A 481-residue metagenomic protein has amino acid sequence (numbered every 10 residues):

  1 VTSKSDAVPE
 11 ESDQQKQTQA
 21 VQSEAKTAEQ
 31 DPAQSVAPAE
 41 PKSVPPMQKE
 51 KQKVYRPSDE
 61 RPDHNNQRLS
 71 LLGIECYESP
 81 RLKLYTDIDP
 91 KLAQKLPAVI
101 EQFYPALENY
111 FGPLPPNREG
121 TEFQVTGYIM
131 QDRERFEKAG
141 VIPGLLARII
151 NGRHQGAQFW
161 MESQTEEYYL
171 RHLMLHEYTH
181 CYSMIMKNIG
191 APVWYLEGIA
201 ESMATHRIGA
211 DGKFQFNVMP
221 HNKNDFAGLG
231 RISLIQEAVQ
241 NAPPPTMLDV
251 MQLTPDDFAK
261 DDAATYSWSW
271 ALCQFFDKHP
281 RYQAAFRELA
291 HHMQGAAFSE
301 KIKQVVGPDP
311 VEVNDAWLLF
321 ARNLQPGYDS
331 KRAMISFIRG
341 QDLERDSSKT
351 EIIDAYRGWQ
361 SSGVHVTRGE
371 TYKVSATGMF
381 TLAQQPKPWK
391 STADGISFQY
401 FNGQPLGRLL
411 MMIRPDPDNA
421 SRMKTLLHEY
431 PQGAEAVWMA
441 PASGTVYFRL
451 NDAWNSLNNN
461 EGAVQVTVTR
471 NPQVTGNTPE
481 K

Functional and structural regions predicted by a protein language model:
V1-D63, P472-K481: Compositionally biased, proline/threonine/alanine/serine-rich low-complexity intrinsically disordered stretches
P32, K260-A263, H292-G369, T377 (+1 more regions): Beta/coil-rich, acidic/histidine-enriched accessory regions frequently appended to metallopeptidases
P45-P46, E50-P62, L69-P192, M203-A210 (+3 more regions): Juxtacatalytic substrate-recognition/specificity segment
S70, A139-Q158, T165, Y169 (+1 more regions): Acidic/His/Gly-enriched intrinsically disordered linker/tail segments that often contain short helix/coil "MoRF-like"
V364-H365, E429-G444, W454-N458: Exposed beta-sheet edge/beta-hairpin loop segments within beta-rich domains
G369-V374, A440-D452: Noncatalytic modules at the cell exterior or secretory-pathway interfaces, chiefly beta-strand-rich lectin/adhesion
L382-Q432, V474-P479: Surface-exposed beta-strand/loop patches in noncatalytic accessory domains and peripheral targeting/linker segments
N455-V468: Edge beta-strands of jelly-roll/beta-sandwich modules across compartments, strongly enriched in secreted/luminal
